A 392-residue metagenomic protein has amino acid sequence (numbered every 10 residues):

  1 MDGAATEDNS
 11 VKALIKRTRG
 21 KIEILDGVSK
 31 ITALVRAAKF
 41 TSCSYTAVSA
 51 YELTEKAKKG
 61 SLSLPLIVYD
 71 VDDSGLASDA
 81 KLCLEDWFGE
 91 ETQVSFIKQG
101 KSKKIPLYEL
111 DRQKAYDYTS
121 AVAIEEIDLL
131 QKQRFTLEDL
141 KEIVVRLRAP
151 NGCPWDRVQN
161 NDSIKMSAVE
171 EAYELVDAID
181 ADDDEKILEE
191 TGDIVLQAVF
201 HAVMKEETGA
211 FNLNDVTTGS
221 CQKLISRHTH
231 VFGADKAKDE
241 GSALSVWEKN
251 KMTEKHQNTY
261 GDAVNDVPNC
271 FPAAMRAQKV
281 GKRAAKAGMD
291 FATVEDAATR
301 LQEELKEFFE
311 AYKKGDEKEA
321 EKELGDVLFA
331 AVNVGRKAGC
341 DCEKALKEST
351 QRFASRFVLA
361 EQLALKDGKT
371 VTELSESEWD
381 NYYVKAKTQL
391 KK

Functional and structural regions predicted by a protein language model:
D2-W155, Y173: Beta-strand/loop-alpha-helix module characteristic of Rossmann-like adenine-cofactor folds
T32-A38, S163-K165, A345-E348: Short hydrophobic alpha-helical segments that form membrane-spanning helices or hydrophobic packing faces of helical
F40-S44, D128-L130, P150, K205-F211 (+2 more regions): Short helix-capping/linker segments at secondary-structure and domain boundaries
L107-D117, A121-K186, A234-K314, A364-K392: Extended low-complexity intrinsically disordered regions
Q159, S226, V358-A360: Replace the tail clause
A168-V176, A181-E206, A210, N214-Q222 (+4 more regions): An amphipathic alpha-helical micro-motif enriched in hydrophobic residues with embedded/adjacent acidic residues
F200-M204, T208, D215-K255: Acidic catalytic motifs of isoprenoid enzymes
C342, E361-A364: A glycine-biased, small/acidic residue-tolerant capping/turn segment at secondary-structure junctions
